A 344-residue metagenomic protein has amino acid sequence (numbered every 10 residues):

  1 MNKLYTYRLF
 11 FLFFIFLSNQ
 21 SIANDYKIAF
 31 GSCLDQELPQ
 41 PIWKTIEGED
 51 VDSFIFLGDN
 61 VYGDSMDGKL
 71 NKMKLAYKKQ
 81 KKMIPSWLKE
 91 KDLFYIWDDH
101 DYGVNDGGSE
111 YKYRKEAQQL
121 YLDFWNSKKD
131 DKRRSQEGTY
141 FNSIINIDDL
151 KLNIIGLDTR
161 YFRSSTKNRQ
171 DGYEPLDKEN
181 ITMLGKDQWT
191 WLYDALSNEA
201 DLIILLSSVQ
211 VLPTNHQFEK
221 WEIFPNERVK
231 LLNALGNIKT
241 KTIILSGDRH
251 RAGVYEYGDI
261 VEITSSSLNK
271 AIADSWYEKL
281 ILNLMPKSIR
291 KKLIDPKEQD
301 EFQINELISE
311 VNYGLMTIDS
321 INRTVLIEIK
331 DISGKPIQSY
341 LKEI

Functional and structural regions predicted by a protein language model:
K3-L12: Sec-dependent signal peptide recognition, specifically the positively charged N-region followed immediately by
A23-I344: Metal-dependent phosphoester/phosphodiester hydrolase catalytic core
